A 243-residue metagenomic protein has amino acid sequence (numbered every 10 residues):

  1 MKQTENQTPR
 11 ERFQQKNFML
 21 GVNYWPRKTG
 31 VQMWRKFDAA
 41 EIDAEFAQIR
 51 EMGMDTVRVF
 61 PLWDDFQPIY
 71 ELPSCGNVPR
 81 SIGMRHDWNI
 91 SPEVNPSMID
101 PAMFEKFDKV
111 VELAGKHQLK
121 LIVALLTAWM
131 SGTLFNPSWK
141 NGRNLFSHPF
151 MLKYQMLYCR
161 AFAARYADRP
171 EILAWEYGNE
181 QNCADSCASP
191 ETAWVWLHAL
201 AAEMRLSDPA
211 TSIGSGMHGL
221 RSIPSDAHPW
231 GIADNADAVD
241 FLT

Functional and structural regions predicted by a protein language model:
K2-L242: Active-site mouth of glycoside hydrolases
